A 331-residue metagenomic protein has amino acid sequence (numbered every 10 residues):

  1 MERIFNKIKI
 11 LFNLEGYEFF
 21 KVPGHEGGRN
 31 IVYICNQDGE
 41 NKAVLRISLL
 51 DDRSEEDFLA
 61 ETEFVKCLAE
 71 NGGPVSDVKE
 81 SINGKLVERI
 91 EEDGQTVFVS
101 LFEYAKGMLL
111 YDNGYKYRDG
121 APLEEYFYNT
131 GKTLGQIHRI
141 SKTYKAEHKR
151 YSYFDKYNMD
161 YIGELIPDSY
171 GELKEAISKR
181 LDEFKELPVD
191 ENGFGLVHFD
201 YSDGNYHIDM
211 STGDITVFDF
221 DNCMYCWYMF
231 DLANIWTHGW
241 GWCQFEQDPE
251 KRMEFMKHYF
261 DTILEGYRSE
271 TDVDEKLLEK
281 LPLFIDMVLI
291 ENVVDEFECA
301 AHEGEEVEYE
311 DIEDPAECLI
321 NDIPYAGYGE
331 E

Functional and structural regions predicted by a protein language model:
M1-F20: Juxta-kinase regulatory segment immediately upstream of eukaryotic protein kinase catalytic domains
L14-N36: ATP-binding glycine-rich phosphate-binding loop
G28-G39, V44, V78, F184-F230: Active-site acidic catalytic loop and adjacent metal/ATP-binding pocket of ATP-dependent phosphoryl transfer enzymes
D38-Y144: ATP-binding pocket architecture of kinase catalytic cores
E125, E275-I285: All-alpha amphipathic helical-bundle segments outside canonical DNA-binding/catalytic cores that form hydrophobic
H148-L187, G241: Active-site catalytic-loop/activation-segment of kinase and kinase-like phosphoryl-transfer enzymes
M229-T271, D286-G304: Active-site activation/catalytic loop segments of kinase-like enzymes and analogous catalytic loops in related
E291-E331: ATP/Mg2+ or Mg2+-diphosphate-binding catalytic cores that bind nucleotide phosphates or diphosphates via glycine-rich
